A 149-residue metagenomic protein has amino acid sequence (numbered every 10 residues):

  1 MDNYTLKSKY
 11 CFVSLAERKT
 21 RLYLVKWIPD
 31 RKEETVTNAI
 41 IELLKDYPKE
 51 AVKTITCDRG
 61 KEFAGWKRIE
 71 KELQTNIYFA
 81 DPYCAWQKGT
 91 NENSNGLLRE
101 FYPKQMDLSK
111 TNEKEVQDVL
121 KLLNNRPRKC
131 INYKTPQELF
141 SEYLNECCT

Functional and structural regions predicted by a protein language model:
M1-L24: Short conserved beta-strand segments at catalytic cores or DNA/RNA-binding microdomains of nucleic-acid binding
Y4-S8, V25-K49: Active-site beta-loop-alpha junctions of metal-dependent nucleic acid enzymes, especially the RNase H-like/DDE
V13, E34-E42, K67, K71: Internal, well-ordered alpha-helical scaffold/interface segments that support domain packing or protein-protein contacts
L15, R21, I40, I55-D58 (+3 more regions): Mobile genetic element proteins and their domesticated derivatives, centered on retroelements and DNA transposons
T20-L22, Y47-V52, F101: Short, surface-exposed connector motifs at secondary-structure boundaries
E50-A64, Y83: Acidic/histidine-rich, metal-coordinating catalytic segments
E70-I77, D81-T149: Charged alpha-helix within mobile-element recombinases
